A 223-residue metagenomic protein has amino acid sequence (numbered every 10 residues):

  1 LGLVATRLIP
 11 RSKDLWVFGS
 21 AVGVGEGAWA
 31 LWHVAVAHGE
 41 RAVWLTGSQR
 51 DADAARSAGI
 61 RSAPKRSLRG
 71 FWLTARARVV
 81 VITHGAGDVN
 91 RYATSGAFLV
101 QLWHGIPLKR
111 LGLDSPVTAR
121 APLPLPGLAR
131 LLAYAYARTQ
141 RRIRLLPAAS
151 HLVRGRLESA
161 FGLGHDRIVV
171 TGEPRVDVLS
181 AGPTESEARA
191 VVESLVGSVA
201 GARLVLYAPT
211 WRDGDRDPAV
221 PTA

Functional and structural regions predicted by a protein language model:
L1-D14, S67-L68, W72-R76, A121-R142: Alpha-helical membrane-targeting segments
L1-R69: N-terminal pre-catalytic "stem/leader" segment of glycosyltransferase-like enzymes
K13-D14, A97, A202-V205: Nucleotide donor/acceptor-binding cores
G23-G39, S159-A160, I168, P174-A223: Conserved catalytic-core segment of nucleotide-activated headgroup transferases in glycan assembly
G27-H33, R56-P122: Extended catalytic core of nucleotide-activated donor transferases of GT-like folds
R41-G47, V79-I82, L146-A148: Short, hydrophobic beta-strand segments that form beta-sheet elements in well-ordered domains
T46-D53, H84-D88, H151-L152: Short, polar loop motifs at secondary-structure junctions
T94-G182: Active-site-proximal region of nucleotide-activated glycan assembly enzymes, centered on histidine/acidic-rich loops
